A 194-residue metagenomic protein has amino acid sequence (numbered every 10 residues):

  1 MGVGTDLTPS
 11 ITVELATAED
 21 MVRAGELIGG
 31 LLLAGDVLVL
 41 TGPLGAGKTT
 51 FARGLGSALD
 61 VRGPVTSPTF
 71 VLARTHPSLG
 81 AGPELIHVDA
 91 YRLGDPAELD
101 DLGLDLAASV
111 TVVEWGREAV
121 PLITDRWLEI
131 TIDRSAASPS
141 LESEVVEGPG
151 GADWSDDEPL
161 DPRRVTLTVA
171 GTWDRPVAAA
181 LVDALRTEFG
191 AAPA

Functional and structural regions predicted by a protein language model:
G2-G4, I11, D105-A194: Short phosphate-coordinating micro-motif centered on Lys-Gly-acidic
G2-L27: N-terminal pre-Walker A segment at the start of P-loop NTPase domains
G29-A34: Phosphate-binding P-loop
L38-L40: Hydrophobic anchor at the beta1->P-loop junction of P-loop NTPases
P43: P-loop (Walker A) phosphate-binding loop of NTP-binding proteins
K48: Conserved lysine of the Walker
P64-T69, R74-R117, P121: Conserved nucleotide-sensing/catalytic segment adjacent to the nucleotide-binding pocket in NTP-handling enzymes
